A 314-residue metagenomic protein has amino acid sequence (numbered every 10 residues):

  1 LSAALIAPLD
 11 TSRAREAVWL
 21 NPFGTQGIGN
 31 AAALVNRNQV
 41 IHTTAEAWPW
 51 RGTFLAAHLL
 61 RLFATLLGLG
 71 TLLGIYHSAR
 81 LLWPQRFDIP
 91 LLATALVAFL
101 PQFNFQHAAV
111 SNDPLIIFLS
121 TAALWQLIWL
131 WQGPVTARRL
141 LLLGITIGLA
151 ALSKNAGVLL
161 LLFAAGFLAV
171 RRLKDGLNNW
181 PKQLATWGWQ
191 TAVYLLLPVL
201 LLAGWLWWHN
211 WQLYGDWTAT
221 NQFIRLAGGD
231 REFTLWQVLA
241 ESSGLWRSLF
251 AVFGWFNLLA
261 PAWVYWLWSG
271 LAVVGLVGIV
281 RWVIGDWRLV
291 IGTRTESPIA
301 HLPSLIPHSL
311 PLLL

Functional and structural regions predicted by a protein language model:
L1-F63, G228-D230, W255, L259: Interfacial juxtamembrane loops and adjacent helix segments that form the catalytic/substrate-binding surfaces
Q26-I28, A32-A47, I75-F99, I117-F118: Transmembrane-helix signature of polytopic, membrane-embedded enzymes that assemble or transfer cell-envelope glycans
R80-W83, A123-R139, A150, R172-K174 (+1 more regions): Membrane-interface transmembrane helices that cradle and orient dolichyl/undecaprenyl
A93-A98, W125, I147, A151: Short helix- or helix-capping micro-motifs that position conserved polar/aromatic residues at function-defining sites
Q102-L115: Short acidic/glycine- and proline-prone juxtamembrane loop motifs at membrane-interface regions of multi-pass membrane
R139-N155, L160-A165: Membrane-interface alpha helices of multi-pass inner-membrane proteins
L160-V199: Perimembrane helix-loop-helix junctions
W207, W211-W282: Membrane-lumen/periplasm interface segments of multi-pass, membrane-embedded glycan/lipid transferases
